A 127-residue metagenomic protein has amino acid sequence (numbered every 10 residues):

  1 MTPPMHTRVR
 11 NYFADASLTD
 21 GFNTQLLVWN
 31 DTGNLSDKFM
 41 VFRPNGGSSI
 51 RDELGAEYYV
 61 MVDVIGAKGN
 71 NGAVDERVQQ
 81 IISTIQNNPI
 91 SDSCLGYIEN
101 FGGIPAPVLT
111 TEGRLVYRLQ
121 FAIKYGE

Functional and structural regions predicted by a protein language model:
M1-N23, V41-E127: Charged, amphipathic alpha-helical segments and their flanking helix caps
Q25-N34: Short acidic low-complexity segments
D37-F39: N-terminal, polar/charged subdomain of small-to-medium soluble alpha/beta proteins
